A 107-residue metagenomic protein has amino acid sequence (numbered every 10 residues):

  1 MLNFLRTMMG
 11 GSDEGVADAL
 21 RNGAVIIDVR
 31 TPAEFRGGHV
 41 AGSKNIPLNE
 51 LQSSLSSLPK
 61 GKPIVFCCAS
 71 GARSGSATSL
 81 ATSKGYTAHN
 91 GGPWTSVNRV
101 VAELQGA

Functional and structural regions predicted by a protein language model:
L2-A24, P32-P63, A72-A107: Rhodanese-like catalytic fold shared by cysteine-dependent sulfurtransferases and DSP/PTP-type phosphatases
D28: N-terminal glycine-rich beta->alpha transition that marks the start or flank of a dinucleotide-binding site
C67: Short, surface-exposed ligand- or partner-binding patches at beta-edge/loop junctions that are enriched in aromatics
